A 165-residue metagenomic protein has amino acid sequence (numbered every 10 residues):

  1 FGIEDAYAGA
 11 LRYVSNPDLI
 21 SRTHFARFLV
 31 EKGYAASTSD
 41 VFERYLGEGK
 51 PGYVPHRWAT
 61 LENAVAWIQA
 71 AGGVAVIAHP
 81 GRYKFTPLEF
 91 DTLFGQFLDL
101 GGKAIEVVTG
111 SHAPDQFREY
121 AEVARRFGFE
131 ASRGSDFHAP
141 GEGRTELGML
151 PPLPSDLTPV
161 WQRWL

Functional and structural regions predicted by a protein language model:
F1, S39-D40, G95: Short, flexible segments with low predicted structural confidence
F1-I3, G33, G148: Glycine-centered secondary-structure boundary/capping sites
F1-Y13: Conserved phosphoryl-transfer catalytic core
Y7, L46-K50, R57, G141 (+2 more regions): Solvent-exposed, flexible loop/coil residues
G9, H24, V41, D156-R163: Exposed alpha-helical structural elements
R12, E43, R144-E146: Residue-level detector of alpha-helical segments with a strong bias toward transmembrane helices and their helix-loop
P17-P80: Conserved acidic, metal-coordinating active-site core of Asp-based, Mg2+-dependent phosphoryl-transfer enzymes
A36, N63-I77, G81-L165: Charged catalytic cores and adjacent phosphate/nucleic-acid-binding surfaces used for phosphate/nucleic-acid chemistry
